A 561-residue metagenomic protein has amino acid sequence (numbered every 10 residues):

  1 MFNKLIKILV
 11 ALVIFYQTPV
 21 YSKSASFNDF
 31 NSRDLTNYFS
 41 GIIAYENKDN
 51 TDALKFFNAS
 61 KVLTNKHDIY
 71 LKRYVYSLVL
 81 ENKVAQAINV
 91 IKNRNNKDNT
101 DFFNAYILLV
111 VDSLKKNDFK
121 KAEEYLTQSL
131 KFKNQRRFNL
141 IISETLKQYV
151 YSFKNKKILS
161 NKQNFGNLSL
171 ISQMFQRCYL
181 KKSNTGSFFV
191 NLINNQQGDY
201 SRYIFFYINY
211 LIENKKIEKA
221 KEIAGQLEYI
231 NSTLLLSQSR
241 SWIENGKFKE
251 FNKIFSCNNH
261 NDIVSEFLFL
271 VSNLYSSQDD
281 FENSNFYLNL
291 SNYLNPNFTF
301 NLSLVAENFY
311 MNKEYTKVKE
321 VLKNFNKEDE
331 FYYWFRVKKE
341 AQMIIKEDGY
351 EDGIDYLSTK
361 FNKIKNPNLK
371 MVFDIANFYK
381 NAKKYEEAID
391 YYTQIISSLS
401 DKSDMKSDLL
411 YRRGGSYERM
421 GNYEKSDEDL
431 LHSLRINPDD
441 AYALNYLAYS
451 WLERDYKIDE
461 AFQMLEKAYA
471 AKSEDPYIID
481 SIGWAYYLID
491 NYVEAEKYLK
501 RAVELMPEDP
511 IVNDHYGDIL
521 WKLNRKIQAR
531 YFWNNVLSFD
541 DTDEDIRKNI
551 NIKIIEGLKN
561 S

Functional and structural regions predicted by a protein language model:
N3-A11: Sec-dependent signal peptide recognition, specifically the positively charged N-region followed immediately by
Q17-Y74, L80, I88-N89, T100-D101 (+3 more regions): N-terminal leader/linker segments that initiate helical-solenoid repeat arrays
D29-N37, T64-L71, D98-L108, K121 (+15 more regions): Generic helix N-cap/helix-start motif at coil->alpha-helix transitions
I42, Y76, V111, Y149 (+10 more regions): Residue-level recognition of tetratricopeptide repeat
N47, E81, K116, K154 (+10 more regions): Structural motif corresponding to the intra-repeat A-B loop/turn of tetratricopeptide repeats
L54, N58, V84-K97, F119-K133 (+12 more regions): Alpha-helical repeat scaffolds
V79, Y179, K338, Q342-I345 (+2 more regions): Alpha-helical adaptor scaffolds
F255-C257, N261-S265, P510, H515 (+1 more regions): Terminal, low-structured helical/coil segments at or just beyond the last alpha-helical repeat
